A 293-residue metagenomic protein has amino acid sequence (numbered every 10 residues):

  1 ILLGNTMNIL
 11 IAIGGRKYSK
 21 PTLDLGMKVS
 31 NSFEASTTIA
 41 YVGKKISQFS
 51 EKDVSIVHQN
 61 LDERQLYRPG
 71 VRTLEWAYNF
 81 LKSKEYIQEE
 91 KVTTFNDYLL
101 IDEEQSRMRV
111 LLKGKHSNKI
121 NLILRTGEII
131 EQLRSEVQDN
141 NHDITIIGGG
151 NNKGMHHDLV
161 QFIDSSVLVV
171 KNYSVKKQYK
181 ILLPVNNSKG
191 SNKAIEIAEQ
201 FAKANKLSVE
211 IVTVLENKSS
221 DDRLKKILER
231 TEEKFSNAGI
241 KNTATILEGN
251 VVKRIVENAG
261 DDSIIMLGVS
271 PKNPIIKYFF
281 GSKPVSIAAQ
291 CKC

Functional and structural regions predicted by a protein language model:
I1-G4, N79-T145, N151, S236-I275: Structural beta-alpha unit
I1-N8, S19-L25, S30-F33, L122-K177 (+1 more regions): Gly/Ser-rich helix-loop-strand patches that form or flank binding pockets for ribonucleotide-derived cofactors
L2-R72, W76-E89, Y179-T245: Small/aliphatic-rich secondary-structure junction motif
A35, F49-K52, I56, N96 (+4 more regions): Alpha-helix boundary/capping detector
G43-K45, T126-E128, Y173, L215 (+1 more regions): Short, solvent-exposed coil/turn elements at secondary-structure transition points
I46-E51, D102-S106, V167-V170, A202-K203 (+1 more regions): Short hydrophobic/aromatic-rich motifs at helix boundaries and adjacent loops
Q48, L99, M155, K177-Q178 (+2 more regions): Short secondary-structure boundary/hinge segments and terminal tails
Q65, P69, S220-I264, I275 (+2 more regions): Structured core of small recognition/catalytic domains
